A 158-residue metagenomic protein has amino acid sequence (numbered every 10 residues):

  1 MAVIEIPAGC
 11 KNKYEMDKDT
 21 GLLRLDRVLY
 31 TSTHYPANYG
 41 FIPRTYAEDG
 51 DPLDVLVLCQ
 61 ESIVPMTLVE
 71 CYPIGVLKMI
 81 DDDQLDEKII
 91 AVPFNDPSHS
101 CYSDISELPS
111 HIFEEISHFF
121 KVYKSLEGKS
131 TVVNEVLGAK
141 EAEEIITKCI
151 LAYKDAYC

Functional and structural regions predicted by a protein language model:
M1-C158: Hydrophobic N-terminal alpha-helices or hydrophobic patches in metabolic proteins across all domains of life
